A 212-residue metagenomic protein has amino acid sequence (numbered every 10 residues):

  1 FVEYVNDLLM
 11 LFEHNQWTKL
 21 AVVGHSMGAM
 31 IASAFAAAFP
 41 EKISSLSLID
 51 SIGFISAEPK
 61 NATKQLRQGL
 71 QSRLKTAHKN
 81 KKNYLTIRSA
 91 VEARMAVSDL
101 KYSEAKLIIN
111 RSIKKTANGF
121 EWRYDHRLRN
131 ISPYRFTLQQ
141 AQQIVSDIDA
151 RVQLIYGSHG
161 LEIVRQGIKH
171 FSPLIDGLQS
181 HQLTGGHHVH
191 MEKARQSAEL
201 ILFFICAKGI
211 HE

Functional and structural regions predicted by a protein language model:
F1-G24, P59, E199: Active-site loop/oxyanion-hole signature of alpha/beta-hydrolase fold enzymes
F12, F35-A36, S172: A conserved amphipathic alpha-helix that caps or lines the catalytic cleft of carbohydrate- and lipid-modifying enzymes
W17-A62: Conserved hydrolase catalytic core segment
I49-N83: A catalytic-pocket lid/entrance helix-loop region that shapes and gates access to the active site across common
H78-R135: Conserved alpha/beta-hydrolase catalytic His-Asp/Glu region
K114-P173: Conserved serine/cysteine hydrolase catalytic core
P173-H188: Catalytic histidine neighborhood in serine/cysteine hydrolases with alpha/beta-hydrolase-type architecture
G185-A198: Catalytic histidine-centered segment of alpha/beta-hydrolase-like enzymes
